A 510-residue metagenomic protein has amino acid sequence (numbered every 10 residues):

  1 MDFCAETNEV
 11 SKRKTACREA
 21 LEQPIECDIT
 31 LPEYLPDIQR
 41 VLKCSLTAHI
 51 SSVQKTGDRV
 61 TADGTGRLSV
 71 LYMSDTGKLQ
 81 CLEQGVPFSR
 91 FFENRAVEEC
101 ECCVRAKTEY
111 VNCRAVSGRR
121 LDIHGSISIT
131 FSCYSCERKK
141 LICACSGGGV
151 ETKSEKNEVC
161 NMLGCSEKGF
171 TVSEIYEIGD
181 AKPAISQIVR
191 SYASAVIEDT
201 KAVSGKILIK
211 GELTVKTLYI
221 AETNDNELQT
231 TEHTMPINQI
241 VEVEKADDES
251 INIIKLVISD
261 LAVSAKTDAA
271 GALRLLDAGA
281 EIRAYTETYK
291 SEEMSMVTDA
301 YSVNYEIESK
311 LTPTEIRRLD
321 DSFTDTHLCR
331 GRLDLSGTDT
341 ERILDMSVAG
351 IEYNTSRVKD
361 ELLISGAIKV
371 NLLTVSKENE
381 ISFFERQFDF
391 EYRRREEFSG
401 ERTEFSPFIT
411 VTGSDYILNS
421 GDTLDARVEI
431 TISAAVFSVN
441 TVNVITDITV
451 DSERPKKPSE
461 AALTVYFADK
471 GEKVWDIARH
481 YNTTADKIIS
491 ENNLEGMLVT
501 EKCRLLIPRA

Functional and structural regions predicted by a protein language model:
M1-P458: Interfacial loop/beta elements and low-complexity acidic/Ser/Thr-rich segments of macromolecular assembly/processing
S452-S490, E495-A510: Primarily a LysM-type cell-wall glycan-binding module
